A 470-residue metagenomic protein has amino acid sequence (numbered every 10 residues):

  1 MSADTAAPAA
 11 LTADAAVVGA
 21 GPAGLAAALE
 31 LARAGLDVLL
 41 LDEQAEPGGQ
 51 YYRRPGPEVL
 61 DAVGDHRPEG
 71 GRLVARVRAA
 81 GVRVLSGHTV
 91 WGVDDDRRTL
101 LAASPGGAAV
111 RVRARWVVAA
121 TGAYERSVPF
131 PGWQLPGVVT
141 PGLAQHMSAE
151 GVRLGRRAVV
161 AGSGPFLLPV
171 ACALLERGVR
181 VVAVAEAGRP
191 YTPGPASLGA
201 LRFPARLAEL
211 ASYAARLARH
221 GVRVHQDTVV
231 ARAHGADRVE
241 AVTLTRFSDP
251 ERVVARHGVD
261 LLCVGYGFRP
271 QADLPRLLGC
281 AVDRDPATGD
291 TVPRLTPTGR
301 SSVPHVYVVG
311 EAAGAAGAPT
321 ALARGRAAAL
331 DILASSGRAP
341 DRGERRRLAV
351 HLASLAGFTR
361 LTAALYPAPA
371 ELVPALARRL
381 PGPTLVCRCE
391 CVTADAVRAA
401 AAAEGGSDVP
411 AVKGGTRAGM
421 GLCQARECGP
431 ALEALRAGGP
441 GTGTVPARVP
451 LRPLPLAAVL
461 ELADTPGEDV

Functional and structural regions predicted by a protein language model:
S2-T416, M420-L422, R426-V470: Residues forming the flavin
